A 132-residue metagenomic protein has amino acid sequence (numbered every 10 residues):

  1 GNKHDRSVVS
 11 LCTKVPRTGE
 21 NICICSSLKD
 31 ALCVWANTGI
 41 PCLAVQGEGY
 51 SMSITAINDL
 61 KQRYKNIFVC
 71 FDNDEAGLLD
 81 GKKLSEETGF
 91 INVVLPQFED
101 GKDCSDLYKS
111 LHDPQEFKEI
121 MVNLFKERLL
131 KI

Functional and structural regions predicted by a protein language model:
G1-R63, G81: Phosphate-handling DNA/RNA-contact segment within nucleic-acid enzymes
V15-I24, I57-C70, L79-I132: Replication-associated primase and helicase/ATPase modules
Q46-S51, D72-N73, Q97-D100: Short, acidic/turn-prone active-site loops that include or flank metal/cofactor- and phosphate-binding residues
